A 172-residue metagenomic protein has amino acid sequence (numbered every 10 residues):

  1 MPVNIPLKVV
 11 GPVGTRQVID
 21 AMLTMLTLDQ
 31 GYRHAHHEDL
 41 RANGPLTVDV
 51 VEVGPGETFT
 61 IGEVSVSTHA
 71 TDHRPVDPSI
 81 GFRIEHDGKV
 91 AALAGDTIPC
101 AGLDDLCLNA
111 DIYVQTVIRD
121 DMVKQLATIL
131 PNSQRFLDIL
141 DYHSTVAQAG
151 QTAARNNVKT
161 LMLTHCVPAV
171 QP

Functional and structural regions predicted by a protein language model:
M1-A101, D105, P172: Binuclear metal-dependent hydrolase catalytic cores
V9, I98-P172: Cap/insert and terminal regions of metallo-dependent hydrolase folds
